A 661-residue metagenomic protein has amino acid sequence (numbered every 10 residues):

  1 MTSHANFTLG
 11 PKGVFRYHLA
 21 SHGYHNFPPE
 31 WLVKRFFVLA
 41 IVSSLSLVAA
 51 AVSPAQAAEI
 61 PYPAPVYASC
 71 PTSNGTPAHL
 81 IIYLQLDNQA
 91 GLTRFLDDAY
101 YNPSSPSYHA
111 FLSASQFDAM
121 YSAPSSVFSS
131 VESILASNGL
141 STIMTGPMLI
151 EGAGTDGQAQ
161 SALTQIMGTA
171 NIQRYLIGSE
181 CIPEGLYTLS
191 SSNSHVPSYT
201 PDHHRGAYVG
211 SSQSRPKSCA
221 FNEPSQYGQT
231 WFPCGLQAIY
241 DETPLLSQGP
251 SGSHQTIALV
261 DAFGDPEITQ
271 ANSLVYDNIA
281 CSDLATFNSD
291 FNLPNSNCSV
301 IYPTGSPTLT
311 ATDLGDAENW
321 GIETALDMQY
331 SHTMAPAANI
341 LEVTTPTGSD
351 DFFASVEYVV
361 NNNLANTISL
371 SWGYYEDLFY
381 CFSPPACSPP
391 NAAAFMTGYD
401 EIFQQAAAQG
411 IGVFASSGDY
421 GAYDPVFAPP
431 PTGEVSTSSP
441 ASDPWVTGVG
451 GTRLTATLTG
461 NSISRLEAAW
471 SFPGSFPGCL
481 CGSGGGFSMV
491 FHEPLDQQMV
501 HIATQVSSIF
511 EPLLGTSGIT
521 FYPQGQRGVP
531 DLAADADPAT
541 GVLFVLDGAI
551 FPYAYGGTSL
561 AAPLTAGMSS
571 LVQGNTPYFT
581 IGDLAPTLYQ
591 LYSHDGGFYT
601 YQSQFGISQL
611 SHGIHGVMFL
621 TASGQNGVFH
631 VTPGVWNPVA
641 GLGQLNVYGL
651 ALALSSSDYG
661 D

Functional and structural regions predicted by a protein language model:
A5-T8, G23-N26: Short hydrophobic alpha-helical segments enriched in small aliphatic residues
N26-A40: Bacterial N-terminal signal peptides that target proteins for export
L39-A50: Bacterial N-terminal signal peptides
A49-A51, A55-A57: Boundary at the C-terminal end of the N-terminal hydrophobic targeting segment
A58-G146, E151, D156-G448, S488-M489 (+5 more regions): Substrate-binding/charge-relay-adjacent region of secreted/lumenal peptidase catalytic domains
G448-H492: Polar, glycine-rich mid-to-C-terminal structural blocks that act as macromolecule-binding/assembly scaffolds
A566-G574: Short glycine/serine- and small hydrophobic-enriched flexible loop segments
Q573-P638: An often Trp-containing, charged/polar helix-loop segment at the C-terminal end of enzyme catalytic cores
